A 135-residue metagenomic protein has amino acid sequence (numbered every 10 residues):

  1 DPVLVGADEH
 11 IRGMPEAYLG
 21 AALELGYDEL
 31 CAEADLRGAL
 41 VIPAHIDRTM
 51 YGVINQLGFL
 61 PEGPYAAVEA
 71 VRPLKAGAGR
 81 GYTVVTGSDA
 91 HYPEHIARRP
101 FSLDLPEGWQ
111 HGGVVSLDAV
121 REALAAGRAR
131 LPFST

Functional and structural regions predicted by a protein language model:
D1-L36: Alpha-helix-centered segments that form part of catalytic cores
D1-P2, A7, Y18-L19, L40 (+1 more regions): Charged catalytic cores and adjacent phosphate/nucleic-acid-binding surfaces used for phosphate/nucleic-acid chemistry
